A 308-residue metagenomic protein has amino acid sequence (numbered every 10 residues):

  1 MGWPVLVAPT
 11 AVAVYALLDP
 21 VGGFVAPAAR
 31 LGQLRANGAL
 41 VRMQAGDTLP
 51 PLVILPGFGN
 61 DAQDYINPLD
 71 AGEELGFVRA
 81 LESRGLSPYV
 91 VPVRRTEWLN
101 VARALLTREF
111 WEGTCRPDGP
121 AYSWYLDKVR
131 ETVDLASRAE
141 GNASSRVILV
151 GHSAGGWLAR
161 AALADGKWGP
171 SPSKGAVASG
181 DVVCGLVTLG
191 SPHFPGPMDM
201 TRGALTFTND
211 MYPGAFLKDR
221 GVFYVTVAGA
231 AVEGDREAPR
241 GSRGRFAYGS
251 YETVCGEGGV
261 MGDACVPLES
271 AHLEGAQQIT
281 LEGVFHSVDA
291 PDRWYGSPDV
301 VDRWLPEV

Functional and structural regions predicted by a protein language model:
M1-Q33: N-terminal chloroplast transit peptides
G23, V41-A45: N-terminal mitochondrial targeting presequences
A26-R35, L49-P50, L55: Short N-terminal segments immediately surrounding and downstream of signal-peptide cleavage
R30-N37, G156, A164: Short coil-to-helix leader/linker segments, especially the first N-terminal amphipathic alpha-helix with its helix
L40-V41, F77: Short secondary-structure capping/turn segments at boundaries of alpha-helices and beta-strands
G46-V308: Lipid deacylating catalytic domains
